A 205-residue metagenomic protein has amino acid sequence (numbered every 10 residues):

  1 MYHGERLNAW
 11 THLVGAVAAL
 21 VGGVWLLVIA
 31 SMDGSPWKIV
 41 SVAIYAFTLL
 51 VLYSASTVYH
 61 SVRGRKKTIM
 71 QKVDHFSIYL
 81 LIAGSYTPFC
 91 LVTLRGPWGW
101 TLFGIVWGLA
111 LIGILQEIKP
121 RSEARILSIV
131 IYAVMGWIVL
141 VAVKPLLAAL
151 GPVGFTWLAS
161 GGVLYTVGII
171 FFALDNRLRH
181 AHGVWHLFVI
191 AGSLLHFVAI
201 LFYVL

Functional and structural regions predicted by a protein language model:
M1-L205: Multi-pass alpha-helical transmembrane bundles in non-GPCR membrane proteins that perform intramembrane catalysis
